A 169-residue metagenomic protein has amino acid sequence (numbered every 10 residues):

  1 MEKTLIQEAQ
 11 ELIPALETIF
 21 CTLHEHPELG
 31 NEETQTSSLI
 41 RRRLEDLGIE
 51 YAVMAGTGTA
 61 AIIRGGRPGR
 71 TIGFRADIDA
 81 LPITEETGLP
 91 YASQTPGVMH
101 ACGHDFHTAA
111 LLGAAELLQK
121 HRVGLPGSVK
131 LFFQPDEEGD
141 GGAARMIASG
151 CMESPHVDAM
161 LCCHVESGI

Functional and structural regions predicted by a protein language model:
E2-H100, A109, E116-L125: Acidic/His- and Gly-rich active-site-bordering loop/insert found across diverse amide/peptide-bond hydrolases
L81-P82, G88-M99, F106, V123-I169: Histidine/acidic-residue-rich, glycine-tolerant segments that coordinate divalent metal ions
D105-H107, L111: Acidic/histidine-rich alpha-helical segments that form the ligand environment of transition-metal centers
G113-A114, M152: Residue-level detector of alpha-helical segments with a strong bias toward transmembrane helices and their helix-loop
A114-A115, I147: Short, well-ordered amphipathic alpha-helices
